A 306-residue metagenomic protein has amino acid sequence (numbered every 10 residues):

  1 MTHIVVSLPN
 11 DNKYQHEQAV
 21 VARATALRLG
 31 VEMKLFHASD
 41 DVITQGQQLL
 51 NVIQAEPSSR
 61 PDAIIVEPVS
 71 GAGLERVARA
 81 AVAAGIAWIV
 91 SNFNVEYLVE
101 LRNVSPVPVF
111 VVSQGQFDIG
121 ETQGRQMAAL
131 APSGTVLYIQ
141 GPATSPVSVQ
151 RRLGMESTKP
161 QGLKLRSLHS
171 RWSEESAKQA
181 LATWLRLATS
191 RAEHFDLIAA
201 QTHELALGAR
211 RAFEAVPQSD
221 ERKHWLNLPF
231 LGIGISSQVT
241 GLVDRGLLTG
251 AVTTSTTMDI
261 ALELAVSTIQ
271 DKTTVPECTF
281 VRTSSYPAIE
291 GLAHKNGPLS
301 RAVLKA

Functional and structural regions predicted by a protein language model:
T2-V21, T25, K34-V52, P68-A72 (+2 more regions): Extracytoplasmic "Venus flytrap"
V5-V6, P57-V69, A87-N92, L137-Q140 (+4 more regions): Periplasmic-binding protein-like
Y14-L29, Q48, I119-Q123, P146-L163 (+3 more regions): Short, solvent-exposed amphipathic alpha-helices that sit in or adjacent to ligand/effector-binding or catalytic
L27-V42, L137-Y138, K159-K178: Short beta-strand elements in bilobed, periplasmic/extracellular small-molecule ligand-binding domains
Q45, L49, F110-V136, A177-K178 (+2 more regions): Hydrophobic alpha-helical segments within soluble ligand-binding/sensing domains
V66-I86, M155, S170-G241: Hydrophobic alpha-helical
R76-D118, S236-L242: Flexible loop/hinge segments that line or gate small-molecule binding clefts
I139, T158-G162, T253-A306: Hinge/cleft segment of the Venus flytrap/periplasmic-binding protein
